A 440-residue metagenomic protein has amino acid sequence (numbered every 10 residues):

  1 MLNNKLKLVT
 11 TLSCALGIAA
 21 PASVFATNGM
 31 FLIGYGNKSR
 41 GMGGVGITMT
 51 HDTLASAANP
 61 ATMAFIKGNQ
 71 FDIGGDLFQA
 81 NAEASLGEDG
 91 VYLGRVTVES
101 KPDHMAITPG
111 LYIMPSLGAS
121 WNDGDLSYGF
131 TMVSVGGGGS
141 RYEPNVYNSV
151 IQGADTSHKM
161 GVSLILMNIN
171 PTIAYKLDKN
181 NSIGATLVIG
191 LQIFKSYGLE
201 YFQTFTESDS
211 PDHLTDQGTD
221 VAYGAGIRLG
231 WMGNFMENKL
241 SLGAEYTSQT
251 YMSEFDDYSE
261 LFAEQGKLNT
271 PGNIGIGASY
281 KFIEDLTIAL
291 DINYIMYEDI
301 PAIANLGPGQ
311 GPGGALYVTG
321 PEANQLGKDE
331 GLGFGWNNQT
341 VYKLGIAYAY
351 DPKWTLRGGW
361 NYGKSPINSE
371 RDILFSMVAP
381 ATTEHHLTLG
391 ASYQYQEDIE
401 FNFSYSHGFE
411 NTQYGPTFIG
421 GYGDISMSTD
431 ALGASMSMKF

Functional and structural regions predicted by a protein language model:
M1-F25: Gram-negative bacterial Sec-dependent N-terminal signal peptides
K5-L6, A61, V91, I183 (+1 more regions): Intrinsic disorder/low-complexity detector
T11, T48-T50, I169: Short hydrophobic "helix-edge" motifs at membrane interfaces and signal-peptide entry regions
T11-S13, G46, N234: A periodicity- and composition-biased signal for non-globular, repetitive helical segments
C14-L16, M105, V133, K343: Intrinsically disordered, low-complexity serine/threonine-rich segments
A15-I18, F65, L286, W354: Charged, amphipathic alpha-helical interaction segments
A22-S134, V378-T383, S406: N-terminal, post-signal peptide beta-strand-biased segments of exported outer-membrane/organellar beta-barrel and other
T27-R40, V98, Y112-F440: Outer-membrane beta-barrel porins/channels
